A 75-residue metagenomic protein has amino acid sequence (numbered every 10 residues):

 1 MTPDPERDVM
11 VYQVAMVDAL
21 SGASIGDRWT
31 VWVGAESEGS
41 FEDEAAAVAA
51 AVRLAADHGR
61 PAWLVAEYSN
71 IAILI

Functional and structural regions predicted by a protein language model:
M1-R28, W63-V65, I73-I75: Short N-terminal "domain-start" leader segments that mark the transition from disordered tails or signal peptides into
A15, E38-E42, A66-E67: Intrinsically disordered, low-complexity proline/glycine-rich segments
W32-A46: A short, exposed loop/beta-hairpin motif centered on an aromatic-Gly-Thr core
E44-I75: Mixed-charge, Lys/Arg-enriched low-complexity segments
